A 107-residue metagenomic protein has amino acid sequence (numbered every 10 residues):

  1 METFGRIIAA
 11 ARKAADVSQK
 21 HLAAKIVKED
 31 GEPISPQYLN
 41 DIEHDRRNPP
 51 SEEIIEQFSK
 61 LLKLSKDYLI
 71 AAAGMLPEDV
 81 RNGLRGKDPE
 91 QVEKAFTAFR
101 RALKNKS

Functional and structural regions predicted by a protein language model:
M1-D16, A24: A short, Lys/Arg-rich alpha-helix, primarily the initiator
A11, K25, I42, A72: Residues in the recognition helix of alpha-helical DNA-binding motifs
D16-D41, Q57: Short alpha-helical DNA-recognition segment
E29-D30, R46, A73-P77: The DNA-recognition helices of helix-turn-helix-type DNA-binding domains
P33, H44-K60: Short, basic-rich loop-to-helix N-cap that marks the start of a DNA-contacting helix
E53, Q57, L64-E78: Short, charge-rich, low-complexity interaction segments located in flexible loops at or near secondary-structure
A71-S107: Interfacial/linker helices and their anchor residues that mediate assembly or domain coupling
